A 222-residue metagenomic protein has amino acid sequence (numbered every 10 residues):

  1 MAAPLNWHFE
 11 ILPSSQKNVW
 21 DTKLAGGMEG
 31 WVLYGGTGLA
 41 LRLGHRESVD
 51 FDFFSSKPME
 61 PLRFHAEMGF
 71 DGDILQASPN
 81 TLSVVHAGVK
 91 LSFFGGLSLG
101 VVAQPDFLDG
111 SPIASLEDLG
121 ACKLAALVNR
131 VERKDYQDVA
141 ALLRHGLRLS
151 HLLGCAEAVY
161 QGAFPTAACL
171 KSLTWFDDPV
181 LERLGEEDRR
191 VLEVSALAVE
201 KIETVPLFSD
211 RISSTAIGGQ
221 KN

Functional and structural regions predicted by a protein language model:
M1-N222: Compositionally biased terminal segments of proteins
